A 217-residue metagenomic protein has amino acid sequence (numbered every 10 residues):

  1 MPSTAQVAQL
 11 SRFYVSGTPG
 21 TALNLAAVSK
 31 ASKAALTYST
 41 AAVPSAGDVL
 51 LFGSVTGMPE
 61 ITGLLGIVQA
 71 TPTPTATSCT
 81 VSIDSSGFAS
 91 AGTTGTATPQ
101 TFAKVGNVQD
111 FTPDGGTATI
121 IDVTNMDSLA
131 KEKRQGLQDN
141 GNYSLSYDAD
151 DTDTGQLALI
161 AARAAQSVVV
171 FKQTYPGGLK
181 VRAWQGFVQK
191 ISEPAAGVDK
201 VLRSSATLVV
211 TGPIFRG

Functional and structural regions predicted by a protein language model:
P2-Q9, G17-S32, S39-P44, T56-M126: Small/polar beta-strand repeat architecture
S39-V43, K133, L159: Short, conserved secondary-structure segments in the cores of folded domains
A41-M58, R163-V170: Short coil-to-beta transition motif at edge beta-strands of beta-rich domains
G47-L50, V68-A70, L208: Extracellular/surface recognition and adhesion modules
F52-S54, T98, S146: Residue-level recognition of conserved beta-strand edge/terminus positions
E132-D151, K200-F215: Oligomerization/assembly interface segments of phage tail-like spikes and tubes
Y147, D151-L179, V188-P194: Acidic, glycine-rich flexible loop segments
Q173-G217: Short beta-strand and beta-hairpin "edge-sheet" elements
